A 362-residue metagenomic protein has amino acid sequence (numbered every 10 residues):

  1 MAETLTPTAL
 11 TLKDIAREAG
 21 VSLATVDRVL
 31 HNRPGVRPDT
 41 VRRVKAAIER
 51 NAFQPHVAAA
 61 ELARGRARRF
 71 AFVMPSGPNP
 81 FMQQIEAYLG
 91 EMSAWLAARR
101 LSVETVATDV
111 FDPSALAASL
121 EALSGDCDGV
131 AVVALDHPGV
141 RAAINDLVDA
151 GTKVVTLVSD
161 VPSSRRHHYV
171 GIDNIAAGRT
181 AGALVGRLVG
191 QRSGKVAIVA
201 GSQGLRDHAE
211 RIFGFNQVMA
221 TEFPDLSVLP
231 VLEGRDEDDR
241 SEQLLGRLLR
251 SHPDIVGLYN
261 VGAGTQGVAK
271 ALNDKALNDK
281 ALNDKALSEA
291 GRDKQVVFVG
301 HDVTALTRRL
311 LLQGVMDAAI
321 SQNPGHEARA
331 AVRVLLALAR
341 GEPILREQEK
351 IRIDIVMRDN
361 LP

Functional and structural regions predicted by a protein language model:
M1-R66: N-terminal helix-turn-helix DNA-binding module of bacterial transcription factors
P55-A118: Amphipathic helical "hinge" segments at domain boundaries
P75-Q83, E104-A115, D136, V170-R179 (+5 more regions): Hinge/beta->alpha junction and helix N-cap segments in small-molecule ligand-binding domains
G129-V130, A134-V148, F215, P230-L306: Hydrophobic alpha-helical
P138-A176, T304-L312: Flexible loop/hinge segments that line or gate small-molecule binding clefts
A177-A197: A conserved helix-loop-strand patch within extracytoplasmic ligand-binding domains of the periplasmic binding
M219, N323-P362: Hinge/cleft segment of the Venus flytrap/periplasmic-binding protein
